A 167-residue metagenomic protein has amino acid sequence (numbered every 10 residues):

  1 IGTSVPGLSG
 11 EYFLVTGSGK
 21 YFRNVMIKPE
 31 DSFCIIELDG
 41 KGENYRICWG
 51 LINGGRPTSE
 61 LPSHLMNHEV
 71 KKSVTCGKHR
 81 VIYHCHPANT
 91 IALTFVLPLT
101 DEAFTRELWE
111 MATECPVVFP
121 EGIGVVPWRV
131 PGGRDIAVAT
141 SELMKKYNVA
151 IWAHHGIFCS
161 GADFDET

Functional and structural regions predicted by a protein language model:
I1-T167: Glycine-rich flexible loops
